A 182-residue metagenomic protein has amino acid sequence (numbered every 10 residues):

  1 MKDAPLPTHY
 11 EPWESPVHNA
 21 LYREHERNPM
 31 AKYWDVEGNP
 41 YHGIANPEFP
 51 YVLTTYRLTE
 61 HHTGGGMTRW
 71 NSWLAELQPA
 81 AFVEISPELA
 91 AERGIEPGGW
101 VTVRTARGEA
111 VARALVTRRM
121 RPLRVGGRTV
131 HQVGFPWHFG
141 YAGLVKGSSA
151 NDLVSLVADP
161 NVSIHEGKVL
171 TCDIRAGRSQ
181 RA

Functional and structural regions predicted by a protein language model:
M1-G43: Interdomain regulatory linker/hinge segments that flank or connect interaction modules in polarity/junction/synaptic
K2-L6, E11, S15, N19-A20 (+4 more regions): Long, contiguous, secondary-structure-rich segments that constitute the structural scaffold of globular domains
